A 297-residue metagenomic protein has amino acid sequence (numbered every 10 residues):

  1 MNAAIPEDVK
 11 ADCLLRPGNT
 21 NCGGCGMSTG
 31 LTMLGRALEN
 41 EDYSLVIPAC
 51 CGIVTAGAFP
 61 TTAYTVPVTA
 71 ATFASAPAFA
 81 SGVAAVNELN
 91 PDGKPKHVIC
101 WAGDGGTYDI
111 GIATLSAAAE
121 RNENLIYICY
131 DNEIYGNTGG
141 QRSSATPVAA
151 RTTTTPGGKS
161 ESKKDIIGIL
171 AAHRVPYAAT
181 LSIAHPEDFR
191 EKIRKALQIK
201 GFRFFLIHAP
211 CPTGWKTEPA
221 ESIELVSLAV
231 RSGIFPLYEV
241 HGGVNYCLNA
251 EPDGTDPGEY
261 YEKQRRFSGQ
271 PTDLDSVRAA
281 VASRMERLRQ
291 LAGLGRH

Functional and structural regions predicted by a protein language model:
N2-Y127, A145-T146, K159-S160: Cofactor-binding active-site loop characterized by glycine-rich and histidine/acidic residues
P6-K10, K94, S143-K195, I199: Conserved thiamine diphosphate
D12, G24, S28, F73 (+7 more regions): Electropositive phosphate-/nucleotide-binding environments in soluble metabolic enzymes
G52-I53, N132-N137, P212-G214: Short gly/pro/ser/thr-enriched loop/turn and capping motifs at secondary-structure boundaries
T62-T65, S143-P147, A196, S222-E224: Short, hinge-like loop/turn segments at secondary-structure boundaries
C129, A179-L181, F204-H208: Short, conserved beta-strand edge motifs with alternating hydrophobic and charged residues
F189-H297: Glycine/aspartate-rich loop-and-adjacent alpha/beta segment that forms the canonical ThDP
